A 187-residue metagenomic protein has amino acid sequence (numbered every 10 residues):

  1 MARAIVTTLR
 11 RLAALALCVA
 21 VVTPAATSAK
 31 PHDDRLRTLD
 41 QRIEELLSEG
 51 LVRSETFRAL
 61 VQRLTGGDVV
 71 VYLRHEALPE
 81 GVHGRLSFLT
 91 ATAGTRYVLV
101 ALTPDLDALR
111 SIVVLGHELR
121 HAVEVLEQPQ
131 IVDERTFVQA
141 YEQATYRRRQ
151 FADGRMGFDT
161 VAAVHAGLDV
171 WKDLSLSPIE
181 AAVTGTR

Functional and structural regions predicted by a protein language model:
A2, P24-A93: A metal-dependent hydrolase signature that marks the N-terminal structural subdomain at the beginning of catalytic folds
A2-A13: Bacterial N-terminal signal peptides that target proteins for export
L12-T23: Bacterial N-terminal signal peptides
L36-R42, T95-L102, Q143-Q150: Acidic/histidine-rich, surface-exposed loop or edge segments in extracytoplasmic proteins
F57-V61, G67-V70, R74-F88, L109 (+1 more regions): Metalloprotease/metallohydrolase-associated module, dominated by Zn2+-dependent proteases
A77-R110, V125: Active-site scaffold of zinc-dependent metalloenzymes
R110-L119: Short alpha-helical catalytic segment bearing the HExxH-like zincin motif of zinc-dependent metalloproteases
L119-R135: Catalytic Zn2+-binding segment of zinc metalloproteases
